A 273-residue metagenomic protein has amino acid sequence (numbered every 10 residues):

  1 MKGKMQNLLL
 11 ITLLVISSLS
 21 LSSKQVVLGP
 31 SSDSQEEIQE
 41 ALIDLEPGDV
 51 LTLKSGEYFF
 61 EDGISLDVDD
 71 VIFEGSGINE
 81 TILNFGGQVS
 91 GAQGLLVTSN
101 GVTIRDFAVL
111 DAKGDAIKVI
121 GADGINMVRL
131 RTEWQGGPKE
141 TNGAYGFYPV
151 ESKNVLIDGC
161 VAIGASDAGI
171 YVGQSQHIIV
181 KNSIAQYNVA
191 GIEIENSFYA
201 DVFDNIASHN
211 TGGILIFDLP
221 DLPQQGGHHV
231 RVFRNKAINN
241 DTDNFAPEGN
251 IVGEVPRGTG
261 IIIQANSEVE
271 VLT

Functional and structural regions predicted by a protein language model:
M1-K24: Secretory targeting signatures
Q25-T52: Acidic Gly/Asp/Thr-rich repetitive segments characteristic of extracellular carbohydrate-active and adhesion proteins
V27-E36, D70-K113: Right-handed parallel beta-helix/beta-spiral solenoid domain characteristic of secreted/periplasmic
Q35, E61, F85-L95, D111-K118 (+5 more regions): Extracellular beta-strand/beta-solenoid scaffold signature
E36-D44, F59-V68, F73, L83-N84 (+2 more regions): Short, T/G/N/S-enriched strand-turn elements that build extracellular solenoid repeat scaffolds
D49-L53, F73, I216: Extracellular beta-strand repeat scaffolds in secreted/surface proteins
E74-E80, N100-D111, D123-G137, K153-A168 (+4 more regions): Right-handed parallel beta-helix
